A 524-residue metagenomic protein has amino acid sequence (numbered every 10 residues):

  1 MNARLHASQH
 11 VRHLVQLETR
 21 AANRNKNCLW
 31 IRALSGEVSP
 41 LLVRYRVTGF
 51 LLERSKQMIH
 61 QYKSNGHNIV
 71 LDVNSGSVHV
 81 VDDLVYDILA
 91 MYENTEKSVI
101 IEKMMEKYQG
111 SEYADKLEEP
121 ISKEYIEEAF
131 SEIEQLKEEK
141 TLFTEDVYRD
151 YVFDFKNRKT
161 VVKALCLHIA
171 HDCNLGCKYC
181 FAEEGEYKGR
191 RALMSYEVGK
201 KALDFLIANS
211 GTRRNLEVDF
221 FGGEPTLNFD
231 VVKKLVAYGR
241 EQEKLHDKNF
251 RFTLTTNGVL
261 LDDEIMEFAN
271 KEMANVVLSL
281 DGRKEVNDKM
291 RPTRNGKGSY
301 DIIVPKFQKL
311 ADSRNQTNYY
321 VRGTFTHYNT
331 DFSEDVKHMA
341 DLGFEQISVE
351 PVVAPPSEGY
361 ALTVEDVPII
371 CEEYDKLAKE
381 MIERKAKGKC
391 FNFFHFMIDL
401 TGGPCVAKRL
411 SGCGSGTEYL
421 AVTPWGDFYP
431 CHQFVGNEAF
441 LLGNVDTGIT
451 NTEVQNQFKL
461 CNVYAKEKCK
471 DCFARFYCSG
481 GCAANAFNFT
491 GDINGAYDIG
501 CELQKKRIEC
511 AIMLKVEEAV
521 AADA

Functional and structural regions predicted by a protein language model:
A3, A7, V11-L14: Short hydrophobic alpha-helical segments enriched in small aliphatic residues
C28-W30, E37-Y92: Acidic, low-complexity/disordered tracts enriched in E/D and polar residues
L51, I59, E285, K289-D301 (+4 more regions): Radical SAM enzyme [4Fe-4S]-AdoMet core and its adjacent flexible, acidic and glycine-rich loops/tails across
V73-E124: Short amphipathic alpha-helical interface segments
P120-I121, Y125-E267, E272: Conserved alpha-helical substructure of the radical SAM core
G199, L203-D219, N228-V352: Radical SAM/AdoMet-radical enzyme domain recognition
I369-G402, H432-S479: C-terminal accessory region of radical SAM enzymes
V463-R507: Cysteine-cluster motifs in flexible loop/terminal segments that predominantly coordinate metals
